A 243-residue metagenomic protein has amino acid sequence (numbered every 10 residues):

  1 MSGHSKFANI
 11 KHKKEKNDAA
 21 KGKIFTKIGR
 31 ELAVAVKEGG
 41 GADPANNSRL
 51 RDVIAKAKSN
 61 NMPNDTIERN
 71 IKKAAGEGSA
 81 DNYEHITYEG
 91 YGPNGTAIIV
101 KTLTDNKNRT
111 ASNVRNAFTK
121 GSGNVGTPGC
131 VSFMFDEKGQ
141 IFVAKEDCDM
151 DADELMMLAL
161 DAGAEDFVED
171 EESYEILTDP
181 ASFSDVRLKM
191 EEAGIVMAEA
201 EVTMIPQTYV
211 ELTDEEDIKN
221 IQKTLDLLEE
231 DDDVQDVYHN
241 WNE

Functional and structural regions predicted by a protein language model:
M1-G126, C130-F142, H239: N-terminal cationic and glycine-rich segments that engage phosphates or anionic surfaces
Q140-E243: Positively charged, low-complexity, intrinsically disordered RNA-binding extensions
